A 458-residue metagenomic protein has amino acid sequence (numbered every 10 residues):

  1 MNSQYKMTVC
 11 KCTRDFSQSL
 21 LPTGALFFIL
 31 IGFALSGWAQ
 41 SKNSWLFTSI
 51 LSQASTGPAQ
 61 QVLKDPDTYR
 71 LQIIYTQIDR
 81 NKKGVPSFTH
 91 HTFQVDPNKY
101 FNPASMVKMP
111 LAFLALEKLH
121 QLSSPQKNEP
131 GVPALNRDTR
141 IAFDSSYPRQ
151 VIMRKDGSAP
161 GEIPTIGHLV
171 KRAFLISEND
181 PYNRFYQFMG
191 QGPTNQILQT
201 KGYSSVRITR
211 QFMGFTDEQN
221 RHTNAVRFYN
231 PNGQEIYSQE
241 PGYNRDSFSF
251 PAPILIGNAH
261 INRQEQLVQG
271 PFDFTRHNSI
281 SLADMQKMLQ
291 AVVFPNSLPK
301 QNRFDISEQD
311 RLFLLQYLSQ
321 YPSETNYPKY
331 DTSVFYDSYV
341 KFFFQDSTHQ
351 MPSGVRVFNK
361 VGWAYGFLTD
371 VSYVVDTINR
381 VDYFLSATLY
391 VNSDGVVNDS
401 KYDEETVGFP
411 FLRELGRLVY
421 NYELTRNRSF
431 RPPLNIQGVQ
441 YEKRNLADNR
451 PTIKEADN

Functional and structural regions predicted by a protein language model:
M1-K42: Bacterial Sec-dependent N-terminal signal peptides
S41-A59, D65, Q264-N458: Structured C-terminal helix/loop/strand segments within mature extracytoplasmic catalytic/sensor domains
K42-G57, D67-Y69, E129-T139, F143-F294 (+1 more regions): Active-site-adjacent helix/loop patches that line small-molecule binding or acyl-intermediate pockets
I50-V95, L385-A387: A short, well-structured edge-of-sheet supersecondary motif
T68-R70, F88-H90, D96-N98, N102-V107 (+5 more regions): Extracytoplasmic
F88-P97, F174-E178, Q264-G270, S393-N398: Acidic/histidine-rich, surface-exposed loop or edge segments in extracytoplasmic proteins
N102-P133, I141, L385: Active-site SXXK
K108-A115, A173, L198, M285 (+3 more regions): Residue-level preference for non-acidic, small/hydrophobic
